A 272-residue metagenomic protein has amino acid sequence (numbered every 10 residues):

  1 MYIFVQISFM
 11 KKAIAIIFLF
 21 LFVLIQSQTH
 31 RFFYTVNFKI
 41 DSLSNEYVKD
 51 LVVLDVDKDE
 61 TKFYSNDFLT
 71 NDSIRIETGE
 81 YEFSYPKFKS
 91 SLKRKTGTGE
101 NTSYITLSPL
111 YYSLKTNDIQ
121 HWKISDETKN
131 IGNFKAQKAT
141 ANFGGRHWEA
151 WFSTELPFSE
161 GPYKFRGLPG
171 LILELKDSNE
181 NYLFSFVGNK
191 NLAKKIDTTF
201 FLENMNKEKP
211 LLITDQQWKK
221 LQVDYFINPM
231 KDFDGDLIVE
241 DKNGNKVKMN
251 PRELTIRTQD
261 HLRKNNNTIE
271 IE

Functional and structural regions predicted by a protein language model:
M1-F32: Bacterial Sec-dependent N-terminal signal peptides
M10, I76, N130, K164-G167 (+1 more regions): Generic detector of intrinsically disordered, low-complexity, polar/charged segments
I17-L19, V23-L24, S44, V53 (+5 more regions): Generic marker of residues within folded, mature protein domains
I25-T128, K135, W148-E149, E180-E272: Extracellular or lumenal secretory-pathway regions
D126-I131, K135-F186: Glycine- and acidic-residue-rich phosphate-binding/metal-coordinating active-site segment common to enzymes that handle
